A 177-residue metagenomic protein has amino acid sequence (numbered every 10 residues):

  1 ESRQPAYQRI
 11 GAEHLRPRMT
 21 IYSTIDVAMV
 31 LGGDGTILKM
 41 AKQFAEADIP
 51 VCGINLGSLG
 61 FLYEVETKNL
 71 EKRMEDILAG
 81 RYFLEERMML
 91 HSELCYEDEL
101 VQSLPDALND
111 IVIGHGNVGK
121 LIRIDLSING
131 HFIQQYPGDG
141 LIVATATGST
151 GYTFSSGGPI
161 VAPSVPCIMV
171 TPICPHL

Functional and structural regions predicted by a protein language model:
E1-A45: N-terminal glycine-/serine-/threonine-rich phosphate-binding loop
A28-V30, I111-V112, L141-T145: Short hydrophobic core segments
D34-T36, L59, T147-S149: Short glycine-rich anion-binding loops that position phosphate/pyrophosphate groups of nucleotides and phosphorylated
K39-I54, L59-F61: Gly/Ser-rich helix-loop-strand patches that form or flank binding pockets for ribonucleotide-derived cofactors
F44-I49, T67-K72, G157-P166: A glycine- and small-aliphatic-rich helix-loop capping segment at beta-alpha/alpha-beta transitions that lines
L59-D139: Catalytic core of DAGKc-family lipid kinases
H131-L177: Gly/Ser/Thr-rich active-site loops/lids in small-molecule metabolic enzymes that frequently grip phosphoryl groups
